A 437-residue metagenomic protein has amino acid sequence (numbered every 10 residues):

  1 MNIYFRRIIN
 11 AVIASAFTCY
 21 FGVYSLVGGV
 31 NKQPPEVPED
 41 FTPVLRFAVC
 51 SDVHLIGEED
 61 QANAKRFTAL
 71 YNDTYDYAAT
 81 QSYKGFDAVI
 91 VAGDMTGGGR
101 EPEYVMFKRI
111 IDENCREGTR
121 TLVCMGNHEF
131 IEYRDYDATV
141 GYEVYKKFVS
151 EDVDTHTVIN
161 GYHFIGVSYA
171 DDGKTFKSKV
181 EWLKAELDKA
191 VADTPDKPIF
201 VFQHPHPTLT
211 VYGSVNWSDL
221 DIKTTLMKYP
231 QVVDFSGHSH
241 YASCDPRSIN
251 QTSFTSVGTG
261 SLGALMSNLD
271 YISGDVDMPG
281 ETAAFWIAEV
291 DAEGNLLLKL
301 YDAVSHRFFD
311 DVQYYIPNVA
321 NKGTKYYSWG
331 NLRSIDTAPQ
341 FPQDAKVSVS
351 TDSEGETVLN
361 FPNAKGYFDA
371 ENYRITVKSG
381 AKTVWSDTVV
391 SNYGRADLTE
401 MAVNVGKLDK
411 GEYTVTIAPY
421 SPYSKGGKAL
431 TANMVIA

Functional and structural regions predicted by a protein language model:
Y24-P102: N-terminal active-site segment of His-dependent metallophosphoesterases
V49-S51, D87-D94, R120-N127, F200-H204 (+2 more regions): Active-site neighborhood of phospho(di)ester-bond hydrolases with catalytic His/Asp-centered motifs
R100-D188, D193-T194, S218-K228, C244-P279 (+1 more regions): Extended active-site neighborhood of metal-dependent phosphoesterases/phosphodiesterases
A190-Y212: Short acidic, glycine-rich surface-loop motifs adjacent to enzyme active sites
R247-Q343: Binuclear metal-dependent phosphoesterase catalytic core
G355-F368: Conserved aromatic anchor
V405-K425: Beta-strand-rich modules
P422-A437: Extracellular fibronectin type III
